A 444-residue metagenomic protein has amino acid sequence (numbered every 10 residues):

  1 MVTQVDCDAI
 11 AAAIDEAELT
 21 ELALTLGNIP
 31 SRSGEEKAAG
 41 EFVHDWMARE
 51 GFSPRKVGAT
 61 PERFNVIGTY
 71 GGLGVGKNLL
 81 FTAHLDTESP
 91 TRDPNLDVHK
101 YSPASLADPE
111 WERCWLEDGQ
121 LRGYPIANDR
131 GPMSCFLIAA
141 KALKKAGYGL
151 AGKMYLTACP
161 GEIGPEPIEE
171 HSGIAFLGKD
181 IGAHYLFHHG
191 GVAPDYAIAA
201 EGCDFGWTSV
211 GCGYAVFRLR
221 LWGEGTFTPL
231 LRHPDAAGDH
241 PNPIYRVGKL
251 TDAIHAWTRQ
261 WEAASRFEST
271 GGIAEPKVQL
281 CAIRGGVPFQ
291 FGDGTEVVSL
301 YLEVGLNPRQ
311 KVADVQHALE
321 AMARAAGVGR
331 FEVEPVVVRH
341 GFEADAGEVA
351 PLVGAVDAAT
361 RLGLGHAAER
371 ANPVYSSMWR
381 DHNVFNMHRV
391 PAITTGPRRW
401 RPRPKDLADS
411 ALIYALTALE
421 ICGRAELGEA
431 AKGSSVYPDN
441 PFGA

Functional and structural regions predicted by a protein language model:
M1-A13, A17, E35, R49 (+2 more regions): Metal-dependent amide/peptide-bond hydrolase catalytic core, centered on the "pita-bread" metallohydrolase fold
V2-S102, S299-Y301, V315: N-terminal helical capping/dimerization or prosegment-like subdomains of hydrolases acting on amide or phosphate bonds
G76-Y155, G164-E166: Active-site metal-coordination/substrate-binding segment of hydrolases, especially metallo-dependent peptidases
N78-L80, L121, D195-A199, R218: Short glycine-aspartate micro-motif
T82-H84, T157-C159, I198-E201, R220 (+1 more regions): Short beta-strand segments
P90-L116, E166-H188, T270, A367 (+1 more regions): Charged, glycine/proline-rich intrinsically disordered loops and linkers
E117, A139-T157, A256-A264, I421-E429: Phosphate-handling active-site elements
G123-C212: Acidic/histidine-rich catalytic neighborhood of metal-dependent amide-processing enzymes
